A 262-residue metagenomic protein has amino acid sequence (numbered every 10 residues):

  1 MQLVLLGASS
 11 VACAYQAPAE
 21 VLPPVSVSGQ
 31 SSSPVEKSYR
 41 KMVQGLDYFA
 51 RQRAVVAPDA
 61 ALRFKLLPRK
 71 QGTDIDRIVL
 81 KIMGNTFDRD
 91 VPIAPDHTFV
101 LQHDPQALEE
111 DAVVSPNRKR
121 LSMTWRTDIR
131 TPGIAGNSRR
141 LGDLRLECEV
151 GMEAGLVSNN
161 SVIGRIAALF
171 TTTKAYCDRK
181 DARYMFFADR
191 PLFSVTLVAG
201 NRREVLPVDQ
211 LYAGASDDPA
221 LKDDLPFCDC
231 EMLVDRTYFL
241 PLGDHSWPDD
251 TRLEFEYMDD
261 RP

Functional and structural regions predicted by a protein language model:
M1-S10: Bacterial N-terminal signal peptides
Y15-H103, A107: N-terminal Sec/ER secretory leader and immediately downstream segment of secreted/extracellular precursors
V56-R63, S216, L225, D259-R261: Lumenal/extracellular ectodomains and adaptor appendage modules of the eukaryotic vesicle/secretory system
L66-P92, T172-A220: Extended low-complexity, serine/threonine- and proline-enriched intrinsically disordered segments
Q71-N159: Structured domain cores in non-transmembrane regions
P95-P105, R202, Q210-M232, R236-Y238: Glycine-centered loop-to-beta-strand initiation motif
L108-I129, P226-V234, L240-D260: Short, aromatic- and glycine-rich surface loops/edge beta-strands on solvent-exposed regions
D128-N201, P207: Short helix-loop boundary/capping segments
